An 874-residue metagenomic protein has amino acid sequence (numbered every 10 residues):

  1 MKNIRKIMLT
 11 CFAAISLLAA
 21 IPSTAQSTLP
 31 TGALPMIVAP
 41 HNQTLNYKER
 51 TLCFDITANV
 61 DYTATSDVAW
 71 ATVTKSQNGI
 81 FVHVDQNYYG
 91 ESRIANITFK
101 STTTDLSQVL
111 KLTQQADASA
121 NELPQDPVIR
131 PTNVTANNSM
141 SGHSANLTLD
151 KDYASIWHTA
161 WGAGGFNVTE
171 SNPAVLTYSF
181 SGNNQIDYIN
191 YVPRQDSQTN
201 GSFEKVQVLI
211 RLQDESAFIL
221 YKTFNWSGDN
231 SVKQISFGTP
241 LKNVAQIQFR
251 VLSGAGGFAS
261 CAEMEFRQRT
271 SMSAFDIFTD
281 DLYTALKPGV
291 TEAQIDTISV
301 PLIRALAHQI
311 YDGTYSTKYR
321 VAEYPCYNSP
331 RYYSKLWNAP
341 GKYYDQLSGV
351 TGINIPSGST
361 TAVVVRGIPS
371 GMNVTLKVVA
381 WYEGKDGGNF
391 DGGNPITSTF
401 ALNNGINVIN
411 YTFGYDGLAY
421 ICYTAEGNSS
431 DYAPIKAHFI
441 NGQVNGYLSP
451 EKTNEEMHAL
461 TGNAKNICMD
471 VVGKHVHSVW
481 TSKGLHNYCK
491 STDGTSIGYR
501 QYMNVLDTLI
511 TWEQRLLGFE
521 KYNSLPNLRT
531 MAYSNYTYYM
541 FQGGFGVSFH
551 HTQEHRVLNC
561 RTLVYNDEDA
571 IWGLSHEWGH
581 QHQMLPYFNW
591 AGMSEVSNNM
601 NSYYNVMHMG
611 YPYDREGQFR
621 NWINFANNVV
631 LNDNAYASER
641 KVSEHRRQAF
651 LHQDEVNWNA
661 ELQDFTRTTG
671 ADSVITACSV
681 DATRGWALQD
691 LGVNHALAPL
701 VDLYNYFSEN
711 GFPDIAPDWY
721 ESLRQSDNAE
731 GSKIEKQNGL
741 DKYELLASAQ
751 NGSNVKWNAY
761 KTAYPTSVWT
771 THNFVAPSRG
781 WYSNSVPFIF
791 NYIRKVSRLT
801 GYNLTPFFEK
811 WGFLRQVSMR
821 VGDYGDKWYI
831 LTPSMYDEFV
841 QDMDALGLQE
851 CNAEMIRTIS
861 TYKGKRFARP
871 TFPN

Functional and structural regions predicted by a protein language model:
P30-A33, K111, Q115-A154, R194-V206 (+2 more regions): Juxtadomain low-complexity/linker regions and immediately adjacent membrane-anchoring helices
D55-F81: Surface-exposed binding patches on compact interaction domains or structured appendages
E91-T103: A short beta-strand micro-motif common to beta-rich folds, especially ectodomain repeats
D152-L220, D229-I277: Aromatic, loop-rich ligand-recognition surfaces of beta-strand-rich domains
S273-G446: Beta-strand-enriched, solvent-exposed domains that form extended recognition/catalytic surfaces
S273-K318, S753-N874: Beta/coil-rich, acidic/histidine-enriched accessory regions frequently appended to metallopeptidases
M457-L460, I467-Y706: Catalytic cores of extracellular degradative/oxidative enzymes
V630-R820: Active-site-proximal alpha-helical
